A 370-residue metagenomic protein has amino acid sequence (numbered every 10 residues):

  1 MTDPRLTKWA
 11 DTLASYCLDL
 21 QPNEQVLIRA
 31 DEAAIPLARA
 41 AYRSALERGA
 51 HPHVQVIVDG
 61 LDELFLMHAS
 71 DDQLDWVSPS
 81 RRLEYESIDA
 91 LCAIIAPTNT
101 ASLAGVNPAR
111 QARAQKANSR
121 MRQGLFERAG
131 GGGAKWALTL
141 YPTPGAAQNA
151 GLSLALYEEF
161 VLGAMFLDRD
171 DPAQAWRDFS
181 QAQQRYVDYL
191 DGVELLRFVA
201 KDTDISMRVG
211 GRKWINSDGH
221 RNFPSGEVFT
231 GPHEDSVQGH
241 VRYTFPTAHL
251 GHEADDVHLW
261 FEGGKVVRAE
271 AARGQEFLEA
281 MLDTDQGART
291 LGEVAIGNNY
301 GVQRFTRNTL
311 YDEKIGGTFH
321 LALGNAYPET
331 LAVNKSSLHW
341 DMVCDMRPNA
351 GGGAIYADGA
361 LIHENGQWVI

Functional and structural regions predicted by a protein language model:
M1-G239: Active-site bordering "gate/hinge" segments that shape substrate access to catalytic or cofactor-binding pockets
A33-A34, P97-N99, T143, T203 (+8 more regions): Short, glycine-/Ser/Thr-/acidic-enriched flexible segments
Y42-E47, A109, K213-W214, V257-W260 (+3 more regions): Short, solvent-exposed amphipathic alpha-helical segments in soluble enzyme and RNA/protein-processing domains
F198, W260, I355: Short aromatic-centered micro-motifs
P232-A280: Long, well-ordered mid-to-C-terminal structural blocks that present hydrophobic/aromatic surfaces
E234-D235, L250-E253, W260, D285-R289 (+3 more regions): A structural signal for short secondary-structure junctions
R268-A332: Dual-mode signal for accessory low-complexity, basic/Gly-rich regions
T306-H363, W368-V369: Internal helix-turn-beta structural module
